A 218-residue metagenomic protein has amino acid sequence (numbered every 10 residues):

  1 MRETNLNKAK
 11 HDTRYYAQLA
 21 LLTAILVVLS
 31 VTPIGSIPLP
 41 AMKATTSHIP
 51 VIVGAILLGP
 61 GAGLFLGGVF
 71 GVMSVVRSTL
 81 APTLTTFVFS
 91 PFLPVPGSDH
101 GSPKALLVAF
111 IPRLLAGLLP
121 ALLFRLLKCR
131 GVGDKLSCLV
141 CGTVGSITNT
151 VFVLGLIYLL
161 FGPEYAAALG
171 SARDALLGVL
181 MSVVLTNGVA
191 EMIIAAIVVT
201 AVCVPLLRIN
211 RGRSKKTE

Functional and structural regions predicted by a protein language model:
M1-E218: Loop-helix junctions at membrane interfaces
